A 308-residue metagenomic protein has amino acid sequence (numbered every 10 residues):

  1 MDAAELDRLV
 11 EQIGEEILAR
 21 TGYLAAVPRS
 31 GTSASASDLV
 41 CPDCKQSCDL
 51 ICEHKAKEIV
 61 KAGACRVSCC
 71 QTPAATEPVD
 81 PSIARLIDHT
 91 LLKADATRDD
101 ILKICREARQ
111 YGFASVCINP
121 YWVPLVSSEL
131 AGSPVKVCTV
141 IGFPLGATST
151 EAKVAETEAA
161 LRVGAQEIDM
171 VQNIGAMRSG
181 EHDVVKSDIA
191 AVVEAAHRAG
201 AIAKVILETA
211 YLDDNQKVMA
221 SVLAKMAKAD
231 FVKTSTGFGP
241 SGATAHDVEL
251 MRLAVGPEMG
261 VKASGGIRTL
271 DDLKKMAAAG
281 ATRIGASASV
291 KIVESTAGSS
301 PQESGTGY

Functional and structural regions predicted by a protein language model:
M1-C69: Protein-protein interaction and targeting regions used for scaffolding, dimerization, and localization
E11-L18, G22, T282, S289-G298: A short, amphipathic alpha-helical segment
T21, S30, A62, I284 (+2 more regions): Feature targets compositionally biased, intrinsically disordered low-complexity regions with long contiguous runs
Q71-Y111, Y121-V261, T269-S295, Q302 (+1 more regions): Alpha/beta enzyme core
S115-I118: Short, hydrophobic beta-strand segments that form beta-sheet elements in well-ordered domains
S264: Short hydrophobic "strand-cap" motifs at the C-terminus of beta-strands
